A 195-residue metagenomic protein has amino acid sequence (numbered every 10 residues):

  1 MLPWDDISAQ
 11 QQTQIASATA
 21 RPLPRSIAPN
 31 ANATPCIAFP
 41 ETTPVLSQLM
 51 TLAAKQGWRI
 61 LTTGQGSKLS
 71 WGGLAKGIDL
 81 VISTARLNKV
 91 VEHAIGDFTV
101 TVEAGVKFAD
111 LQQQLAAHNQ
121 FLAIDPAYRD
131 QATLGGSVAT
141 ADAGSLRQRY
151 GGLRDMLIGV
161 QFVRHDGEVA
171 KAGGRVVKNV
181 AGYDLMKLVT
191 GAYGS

Functional and structural regions predicted by a protein language model:
M1-I27: N-terminal basic/disordered segments at the start of proteins
P3-I7, I37-E41, T99-A104, P126 (+3 more regions): Catalytic cores of large soluble enzymes that bind and process phosphate-bearing ligands
I7-S8, V45, K107, G182: Residue-level preference for nonpolar/small residues embedded in alpha-helices
A9-A16, N88-D97, Y150-L157: Short, basic, helix/turn surface patches
A20-K89, H93, V100-A104, A109-I124: Glycine-rich N-terminal segment of FAD-binding domains in flavoprotein oxidoreductases, spanning the beta-loop-helix
P35, G57, F98, R129 (+1 more regions): A generic hydrophobic-helix recognition signal that picks specific residues within alpha-helical hydrophobic
V91, F108-A109, Q113-S195: FAD-binding subdomain of flavoenzyme oxidoreductases
